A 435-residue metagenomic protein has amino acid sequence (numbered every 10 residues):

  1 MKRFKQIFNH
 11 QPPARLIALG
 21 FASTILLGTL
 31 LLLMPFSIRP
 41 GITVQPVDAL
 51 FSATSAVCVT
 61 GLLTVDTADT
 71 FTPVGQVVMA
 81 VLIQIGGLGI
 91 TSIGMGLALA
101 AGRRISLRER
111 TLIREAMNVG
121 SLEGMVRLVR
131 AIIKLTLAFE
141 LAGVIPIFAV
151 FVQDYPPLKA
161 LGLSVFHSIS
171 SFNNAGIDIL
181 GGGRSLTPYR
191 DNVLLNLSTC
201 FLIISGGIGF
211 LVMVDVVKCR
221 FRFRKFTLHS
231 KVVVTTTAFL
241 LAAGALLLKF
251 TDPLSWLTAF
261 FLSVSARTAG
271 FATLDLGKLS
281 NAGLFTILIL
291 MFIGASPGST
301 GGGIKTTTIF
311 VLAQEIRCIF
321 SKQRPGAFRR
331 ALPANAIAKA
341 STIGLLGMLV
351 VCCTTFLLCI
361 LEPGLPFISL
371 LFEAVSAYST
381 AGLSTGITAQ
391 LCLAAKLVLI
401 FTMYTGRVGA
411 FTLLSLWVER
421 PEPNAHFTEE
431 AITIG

Functional and structural regions predicted by a protein language model:
M1-G435: Membrane-proximal intracellular helices of multi-pass ion channels
